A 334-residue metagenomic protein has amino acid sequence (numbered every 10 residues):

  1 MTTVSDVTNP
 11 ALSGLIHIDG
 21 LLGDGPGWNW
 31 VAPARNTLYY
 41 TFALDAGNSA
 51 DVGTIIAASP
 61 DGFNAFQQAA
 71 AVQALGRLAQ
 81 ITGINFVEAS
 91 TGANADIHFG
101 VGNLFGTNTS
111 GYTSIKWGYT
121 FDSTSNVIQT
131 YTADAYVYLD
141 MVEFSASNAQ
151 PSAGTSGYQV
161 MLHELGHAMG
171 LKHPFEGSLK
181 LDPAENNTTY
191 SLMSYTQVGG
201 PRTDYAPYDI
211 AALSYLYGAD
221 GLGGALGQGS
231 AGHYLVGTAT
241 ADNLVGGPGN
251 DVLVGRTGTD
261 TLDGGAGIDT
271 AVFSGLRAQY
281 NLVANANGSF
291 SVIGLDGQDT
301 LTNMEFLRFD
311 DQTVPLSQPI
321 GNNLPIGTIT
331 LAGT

Functional and structural regions predicted by a protein language model:
T2-R35, F66-T188, T196-Q197, Y215: Metzincin-family zinc-dependent endopeptidase catalytic domain
N36-I55, P60, G92-I97, G102-G154 (+5 more regions): Glycine- and aspartate-rich repeat motifs characteristic of hemolysin/RTX-like Ca2+-binding segments in secreted
T188-Y190, I268: Short glycine-/polar-rich loops that comprise or flank the Walker A/P-loop and associated switch/sensor motifs
